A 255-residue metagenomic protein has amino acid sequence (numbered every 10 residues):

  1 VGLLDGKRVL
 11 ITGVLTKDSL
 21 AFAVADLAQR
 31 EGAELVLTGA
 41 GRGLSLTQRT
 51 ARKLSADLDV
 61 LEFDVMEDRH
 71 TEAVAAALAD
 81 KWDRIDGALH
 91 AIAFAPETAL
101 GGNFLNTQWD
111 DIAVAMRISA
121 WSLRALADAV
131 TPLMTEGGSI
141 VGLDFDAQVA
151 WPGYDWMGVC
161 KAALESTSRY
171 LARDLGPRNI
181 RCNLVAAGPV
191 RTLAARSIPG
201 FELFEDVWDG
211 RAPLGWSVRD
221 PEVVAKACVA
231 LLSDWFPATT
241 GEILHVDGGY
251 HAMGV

Functional and structural regions predicted by a protein language model:
G2-L37: Canonical Rossmann dinucleotide-binding motif of NAD(H)/NADP(H)-dependent dehydrogenases/reductases, specifically
I11, L89, V141, C182-V185 (+3 more regions): Hydrophobic structural elements of the Rossmann-like NAD(P)H-binding subdomain that define the short-chain
G13-F22, A93-P132, E136-P177, P189-R191 (+2 more regions): Catalytic loop of short-chain dehydrogenase/reductase
A28, L175, L231: Aromatic pocket-lining residues of Rossmann-like dinucleotide-binding sites
E31, K81, L133-G137, P177-I180 (+1 more regions): Short coil/turn segments at alpha/beta junctions that flank glycine-rich nucleotide-binding fingerprints
S55, L61-E72, A76-K81, G87-A113 (+3 more regions): Conserved mid-core segment of classical short-chain dehydrogenase/reductases
W121, L184, L203-T239, L244-G248: C-terminal helical subdomain
P177, P189-P213, M253-V255: A glycine/serine/threonine-rich, flexible loop-to-helix segment that serves as the NAD(P) cofactor-binding "lid"
